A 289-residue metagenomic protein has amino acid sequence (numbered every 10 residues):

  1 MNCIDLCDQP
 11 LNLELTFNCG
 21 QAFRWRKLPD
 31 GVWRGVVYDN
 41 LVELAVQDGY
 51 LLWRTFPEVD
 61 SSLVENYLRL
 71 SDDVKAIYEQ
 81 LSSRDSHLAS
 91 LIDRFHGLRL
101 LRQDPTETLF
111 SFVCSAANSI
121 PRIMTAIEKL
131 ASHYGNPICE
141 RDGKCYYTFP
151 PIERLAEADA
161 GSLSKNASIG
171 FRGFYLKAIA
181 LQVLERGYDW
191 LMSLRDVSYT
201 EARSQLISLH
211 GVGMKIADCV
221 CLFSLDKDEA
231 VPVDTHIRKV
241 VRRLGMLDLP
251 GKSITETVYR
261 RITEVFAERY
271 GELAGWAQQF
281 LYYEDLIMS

Functional and structural regions predicted by a protein language model:
M1-S289: HhH-family (HhH-GPD) DNA N-glycosylase catalytic core used in base-excision repair
